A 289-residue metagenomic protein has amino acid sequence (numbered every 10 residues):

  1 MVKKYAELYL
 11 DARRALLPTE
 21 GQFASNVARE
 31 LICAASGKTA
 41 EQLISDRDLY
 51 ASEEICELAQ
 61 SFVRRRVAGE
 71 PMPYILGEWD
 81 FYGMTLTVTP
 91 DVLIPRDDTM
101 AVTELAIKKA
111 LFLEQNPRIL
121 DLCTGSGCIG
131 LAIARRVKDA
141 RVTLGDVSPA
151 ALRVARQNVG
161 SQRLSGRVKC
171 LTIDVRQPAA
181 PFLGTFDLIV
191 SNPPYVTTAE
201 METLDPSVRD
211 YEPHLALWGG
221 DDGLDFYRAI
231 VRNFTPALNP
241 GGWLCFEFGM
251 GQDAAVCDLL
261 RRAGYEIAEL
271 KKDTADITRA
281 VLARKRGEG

Functional and structural regions predicted by a protein language model:
M1-I44, D48-A51: Non-catalytic accessory regions of SAM-dependent methyltransferases
L16, A110, V159, F234 (+1 more regions): Conserved hydrophobic residues forming the short capping helix/wall of the S-adenosyl-L-methionine
E20-G21, V137-D139, G160-S165, A237-L238 (+1 more regions): Short helix-capping segments at alpha-helix termini
I32-K109: Conserved AdoMet
M100-T203, A229: Conserved SAM/SAH cofactor-binding pocket of Class I
I133, V208, I230-F234: Class I S-adenosylmethionine-dependent transferase superfamily signal
Y195-D225: Mobile active-site "lid"/loop adjacent to the S-adenosyl-L-methionine
D221-R284: Conserved Class I SAM-dependent methyltransferase catalytic core
